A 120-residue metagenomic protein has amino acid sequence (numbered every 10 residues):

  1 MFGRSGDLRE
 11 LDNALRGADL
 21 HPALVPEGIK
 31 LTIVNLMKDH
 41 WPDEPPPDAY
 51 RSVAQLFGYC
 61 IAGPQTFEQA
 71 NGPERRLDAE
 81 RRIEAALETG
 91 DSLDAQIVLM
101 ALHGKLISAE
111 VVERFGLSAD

Functional and structural regions predicted by a protein language model:
M1-D7: Short acidic, low-complexity intrinsically disordered linear motifs used for protein-protein interactions
D7-G17: Charged, amphipathic alpha-helical linkers/stalks
R16-A23, K105: Short alpha-helical interaction motifs and adjacent low-complexity tails used for partner binding in regulatory proteins
P22-R81: Amphipathic alpha-helical interaction modules
R75-D120: Amphipathic alpha-helical binding modules
